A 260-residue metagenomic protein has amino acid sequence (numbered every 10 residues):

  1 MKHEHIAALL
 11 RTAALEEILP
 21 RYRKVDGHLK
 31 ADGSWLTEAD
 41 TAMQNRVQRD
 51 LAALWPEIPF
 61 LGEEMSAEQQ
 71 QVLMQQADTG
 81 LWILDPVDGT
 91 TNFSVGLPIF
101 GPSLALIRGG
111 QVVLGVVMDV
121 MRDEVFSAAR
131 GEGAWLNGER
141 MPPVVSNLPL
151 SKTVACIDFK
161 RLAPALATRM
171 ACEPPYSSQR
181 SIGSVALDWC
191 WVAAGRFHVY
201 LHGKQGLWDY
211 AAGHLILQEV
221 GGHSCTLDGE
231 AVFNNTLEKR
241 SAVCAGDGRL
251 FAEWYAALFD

Functional and structural regions predicted by a protein language model:
M1-A8, M170-E173, C190-D260: Oxyanion/phosphate-interacting regions
M1-V87: N-terminal subdomain of lithium-sensitive/metallo-dependent phosphomonoesterases centered on the IMPase/IPPase/PAP
I18-R21, D40, L51, T90 (+6 more regions): Residue-level signal for inorganic ion chemistry
D40, E63, D85-D88, N92 (+3 more regions): Acidic active-site catalytic centers that drive phospho-/nucleotidyl reactions and related ester hydrolyses
A53, Q70-W135, E139, L215-Q218: Active-site-adjacent structural elements in enzyme catalytic cores
A105-W189, V232, E238-D260: Acidic beta-strand-loop-alpha-helix segment within the catalytic core of divalent metal-dependent phosphate-processing
